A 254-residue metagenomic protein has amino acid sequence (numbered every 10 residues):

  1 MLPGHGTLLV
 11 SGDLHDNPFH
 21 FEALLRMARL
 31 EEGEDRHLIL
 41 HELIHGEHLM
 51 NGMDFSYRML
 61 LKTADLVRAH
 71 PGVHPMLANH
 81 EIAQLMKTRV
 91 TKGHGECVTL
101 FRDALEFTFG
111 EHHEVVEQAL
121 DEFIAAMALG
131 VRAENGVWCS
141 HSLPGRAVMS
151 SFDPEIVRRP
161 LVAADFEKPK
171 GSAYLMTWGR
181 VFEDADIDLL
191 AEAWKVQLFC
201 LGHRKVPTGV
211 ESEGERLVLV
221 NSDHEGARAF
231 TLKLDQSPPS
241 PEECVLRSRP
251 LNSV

Functional and structural regions predicted by a protein language model:
M1-V254: Feature recognizes metal-dependent phosphohydrolase scaffolds
